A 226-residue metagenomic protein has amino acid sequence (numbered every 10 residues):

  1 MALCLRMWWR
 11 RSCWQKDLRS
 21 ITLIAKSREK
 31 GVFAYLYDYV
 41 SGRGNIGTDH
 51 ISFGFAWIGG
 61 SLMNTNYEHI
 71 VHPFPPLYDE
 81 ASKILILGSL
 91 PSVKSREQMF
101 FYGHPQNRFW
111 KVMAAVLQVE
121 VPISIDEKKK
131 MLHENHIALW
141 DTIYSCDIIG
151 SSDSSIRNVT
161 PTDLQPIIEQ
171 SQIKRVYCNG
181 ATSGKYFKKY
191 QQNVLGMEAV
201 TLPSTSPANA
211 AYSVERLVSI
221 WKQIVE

Functional and structural regions predicted by a protein language model:
L5, W14, L18, L36-Y39 (+1 more regions): Short hydrophobic targeting helices and cationic amphipathic motifs that mediate membrane/organellar targeting
W8-W9, W14, W57: Tryptophan (W) side chains
I24-Y35, T48: Positively charged N-terminal leader segments that act as targeting/secretion signals
S52-L62: Short, Lys/Arg-enriched N-terminal segments with co-localized hydrophobic residues within the first ~10-30 amino acids
M63-K83, P105, S152-P161, Q165 (+1 more regions): C-terminal capping/extension of enzyme domains
K94-S155: Short, surface-exposed acidic-centric catalytic microdomains
E134-T182: Internal catalytic-core helix/loop-beta-alpha segment that presents or stabilizes conserved functional determinants
